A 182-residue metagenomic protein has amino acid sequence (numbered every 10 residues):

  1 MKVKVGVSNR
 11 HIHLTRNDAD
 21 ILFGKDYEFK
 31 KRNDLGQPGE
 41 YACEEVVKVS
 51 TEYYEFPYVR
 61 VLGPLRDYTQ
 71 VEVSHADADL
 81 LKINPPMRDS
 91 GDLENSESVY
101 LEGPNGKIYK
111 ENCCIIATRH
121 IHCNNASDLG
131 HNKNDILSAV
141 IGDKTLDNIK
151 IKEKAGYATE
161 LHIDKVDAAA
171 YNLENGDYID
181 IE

Functional and structural regions predicted by a protein language model:
M1-K4: Extreme N-terminal starter segment of soluble prokaryotic enzymes
G6-E52, P57-P104, Y109-V140, D147-Y178: Short beta-strand-centered segments at strand-helix junctions
D180-E182: C-terminal edge-of-domain segments
